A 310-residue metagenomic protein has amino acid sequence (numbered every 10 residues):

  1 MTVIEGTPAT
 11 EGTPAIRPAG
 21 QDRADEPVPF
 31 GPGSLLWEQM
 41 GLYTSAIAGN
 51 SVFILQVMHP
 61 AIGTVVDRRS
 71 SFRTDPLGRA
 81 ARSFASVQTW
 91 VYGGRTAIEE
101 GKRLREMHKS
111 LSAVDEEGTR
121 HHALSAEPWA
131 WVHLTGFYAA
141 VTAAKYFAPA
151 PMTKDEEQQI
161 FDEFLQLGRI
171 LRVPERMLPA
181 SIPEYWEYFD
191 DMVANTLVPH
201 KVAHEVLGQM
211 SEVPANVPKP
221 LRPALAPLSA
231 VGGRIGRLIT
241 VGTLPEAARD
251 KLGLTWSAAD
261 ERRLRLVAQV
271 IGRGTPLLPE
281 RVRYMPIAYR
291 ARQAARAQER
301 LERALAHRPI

Functional and structural regions predicted by a protein language model:
M1-V132, F137-I310: Mature, function-bearing regions of proteins
